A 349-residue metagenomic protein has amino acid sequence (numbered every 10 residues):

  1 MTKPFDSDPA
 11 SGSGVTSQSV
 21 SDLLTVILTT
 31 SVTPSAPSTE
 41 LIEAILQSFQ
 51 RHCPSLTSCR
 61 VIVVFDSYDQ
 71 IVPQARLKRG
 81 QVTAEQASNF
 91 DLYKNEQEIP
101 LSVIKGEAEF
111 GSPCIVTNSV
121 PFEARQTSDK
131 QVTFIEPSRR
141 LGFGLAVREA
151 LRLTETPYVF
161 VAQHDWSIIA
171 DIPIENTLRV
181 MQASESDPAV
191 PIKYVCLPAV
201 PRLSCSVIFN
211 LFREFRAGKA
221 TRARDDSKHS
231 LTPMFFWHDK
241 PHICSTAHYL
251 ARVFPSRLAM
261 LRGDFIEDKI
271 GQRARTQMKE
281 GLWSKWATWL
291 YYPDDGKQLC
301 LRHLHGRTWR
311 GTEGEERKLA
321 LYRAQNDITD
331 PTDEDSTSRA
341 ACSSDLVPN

Functional and structural regions predicted by a protein language model:
M1-P34, A341-N349: Juxtamembrane luminal stem/stalk of type II transmembrane Golgi/ER carbohydrate-processing enzymes
L24-L41, H52, V64-D66: A conserved hydrophobic helix/loop-capping motif in glycosyltransferases and polysaccharide synthases
E40, I45, F235-N349: C-terminal catalytic/acceptor-binding lobe
A44-S58: Short, acidic, metal-binding catalytic loop of nucleotide-sugar glycosyltransferases
V64-T154: Active-site-proximal specificity loops/subdomain of glycosyltransferases
P157-S167: Short beta-strand-to-loop acidic/aromatic patch adjacent to the donor-nucleotide binding site
A170-A199: Conserved donor-nucleotide/metal-binding helix-loop-beta segment in metal-dependent transferases, i.e., the alpha-helix
F212-M234: Short, flexible, basic/aromatic active-site loop/helix in glycosyltransferases
